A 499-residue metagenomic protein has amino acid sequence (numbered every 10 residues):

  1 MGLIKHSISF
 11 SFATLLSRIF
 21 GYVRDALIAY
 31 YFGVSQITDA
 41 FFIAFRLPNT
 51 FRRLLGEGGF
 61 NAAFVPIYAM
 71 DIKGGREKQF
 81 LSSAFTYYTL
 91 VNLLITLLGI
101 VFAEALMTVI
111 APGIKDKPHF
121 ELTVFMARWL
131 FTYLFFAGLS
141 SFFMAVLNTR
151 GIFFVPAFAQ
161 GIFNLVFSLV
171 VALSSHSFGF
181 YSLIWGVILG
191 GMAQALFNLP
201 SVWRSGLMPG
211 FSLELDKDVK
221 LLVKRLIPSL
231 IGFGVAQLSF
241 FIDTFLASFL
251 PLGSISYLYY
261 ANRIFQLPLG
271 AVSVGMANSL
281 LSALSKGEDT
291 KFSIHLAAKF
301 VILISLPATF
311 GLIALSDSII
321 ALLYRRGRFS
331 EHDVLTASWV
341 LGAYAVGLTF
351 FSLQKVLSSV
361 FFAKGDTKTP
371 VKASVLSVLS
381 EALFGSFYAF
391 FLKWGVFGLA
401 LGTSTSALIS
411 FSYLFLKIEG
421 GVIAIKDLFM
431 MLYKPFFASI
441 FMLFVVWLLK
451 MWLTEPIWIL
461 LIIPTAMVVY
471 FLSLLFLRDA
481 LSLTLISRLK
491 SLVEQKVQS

Functional and structural regions predicted by a protein language model:
L3, L199-G234, G420-F436: Interhelical loop/hinge segments that connect adjacent transmembrane helices in multipass membrane
H6-A29, G190, Q194, N198-S201 (+3 more regions): Transmembrane helical elements of multi-pass membrane transporters/channels
G56-K73, G270-K291, L357-S358: Helix-loop junctions and terminal segments of transmembrane helices in multi-pass membrane transport/translocation
I95-K117, F310-S330, L448: Short membrane-interface helical motifs at transmembrane helix boundaries in multi-pass membrane transporters
D116-F142, S330-L357: Alpha-helical transmembrane segments of multi-pass membrane proteins
F135-F158, V346-L376, F387: Membrane-interface junctions at transmembrane-helix termini in multi-pass inner-membrane proteins
F154, I162-L196, P200, K368 (+2 more regions): Membrane-interface helix-loop junctions in multi-pass transport and translocation proteins
L448-S499: Membrane-proximal transmembrane or re-entrant/amphipathic helices at the cytosolic face
